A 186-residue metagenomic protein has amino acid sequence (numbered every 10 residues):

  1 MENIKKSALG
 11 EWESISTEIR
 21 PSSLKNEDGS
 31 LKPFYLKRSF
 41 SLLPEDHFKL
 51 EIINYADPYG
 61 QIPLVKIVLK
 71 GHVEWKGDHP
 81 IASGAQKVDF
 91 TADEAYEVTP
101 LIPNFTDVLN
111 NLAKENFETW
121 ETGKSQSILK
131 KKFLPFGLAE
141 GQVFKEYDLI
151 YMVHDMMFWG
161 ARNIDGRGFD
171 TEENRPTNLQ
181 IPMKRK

Functional and structural regions predicted by a protein language model:
M1-K186: Lipid interaction determinants
